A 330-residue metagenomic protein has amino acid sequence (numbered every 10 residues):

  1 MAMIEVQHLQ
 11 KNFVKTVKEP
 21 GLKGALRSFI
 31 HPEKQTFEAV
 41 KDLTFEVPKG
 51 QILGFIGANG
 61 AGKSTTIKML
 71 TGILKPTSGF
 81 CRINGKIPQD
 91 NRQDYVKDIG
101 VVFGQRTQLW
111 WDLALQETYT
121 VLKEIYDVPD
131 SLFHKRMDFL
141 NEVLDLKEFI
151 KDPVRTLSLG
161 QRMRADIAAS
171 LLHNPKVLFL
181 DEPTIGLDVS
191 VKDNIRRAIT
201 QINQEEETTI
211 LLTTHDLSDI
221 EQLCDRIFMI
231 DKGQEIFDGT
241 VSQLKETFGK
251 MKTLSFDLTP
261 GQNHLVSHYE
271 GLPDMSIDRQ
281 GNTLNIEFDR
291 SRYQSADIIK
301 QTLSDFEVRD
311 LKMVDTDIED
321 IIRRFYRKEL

Functional and structural regions predicted by a protein language model:
G21-F29, T120, E124, S131-F149: Conserved ABC ATPase "signature" region
G79-D90, Y95-V96: Conserved ABC transporter NBD signature motif
D112, P153-L157: Conserved ABC ATPase signature
N174: Conserved catalytic motifs of ABC-family nucleotide-binding domains
L178-E182: Catalytic Walker B motif of ABC-type/P-loop ATPase nucleotide-binding domains
R196-D289: ABC transporter nucleotide-binding domain
